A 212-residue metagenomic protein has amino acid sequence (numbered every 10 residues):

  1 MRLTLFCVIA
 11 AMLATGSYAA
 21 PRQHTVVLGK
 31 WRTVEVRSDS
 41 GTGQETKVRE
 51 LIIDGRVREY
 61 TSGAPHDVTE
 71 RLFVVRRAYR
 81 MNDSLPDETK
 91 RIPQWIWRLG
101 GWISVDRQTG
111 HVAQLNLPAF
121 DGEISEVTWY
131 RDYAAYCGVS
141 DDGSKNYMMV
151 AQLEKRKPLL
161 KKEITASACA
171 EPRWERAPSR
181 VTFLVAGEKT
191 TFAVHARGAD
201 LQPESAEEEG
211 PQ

Functional and structural regions predicted by a protein language model:
M1-T4: Positively charged n-region of N-terminal signal peptides that target proteins for export
A14-G16: N-terminal signal peptide c-region/cleavage motif recognized by signal peptidases
T25-R58, I96-L117, K145-I164, T190-E209: Surface-exposed loop/turn elements that mediate protein-protein interactions on large endomembrane-trafficking
R56-H66, P118-T128, A166-W174: Repeated scaffold domains used in trafficking and secretory/extracellular systems, primarily beta-propellers
R56-V112: A glycine-rich, hydrophobic loop/mini-helix early in the fold
E70-R71, R131-D132, S179: Short coil/turn segments that connect the beta-strands within blades of beta-propeller domains
R76-Y79, P93-I96, A135-G143, F183-E188: Beta-strand C-termini and the immediately following turn/loop, strongest in propeller blades
W102-D141: Mid-length scaffold segments of soluble, non-membrane domains
